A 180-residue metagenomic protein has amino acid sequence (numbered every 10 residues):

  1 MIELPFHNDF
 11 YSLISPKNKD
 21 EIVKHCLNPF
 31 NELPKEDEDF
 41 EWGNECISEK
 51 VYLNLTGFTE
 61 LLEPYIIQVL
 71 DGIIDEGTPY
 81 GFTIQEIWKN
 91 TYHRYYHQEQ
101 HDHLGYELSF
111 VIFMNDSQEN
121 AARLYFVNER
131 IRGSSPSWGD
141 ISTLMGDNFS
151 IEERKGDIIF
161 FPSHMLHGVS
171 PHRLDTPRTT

Functional and structural regions predicted by a protein language model:
M1-Y80, W88, Y95-Q98, R123: Non-heme Fe(II)/2-oxoglutarate
I2-E3, H101, R173-L174: A general structural signal for short secondary-structure junctions and capping/turn motifs
L27, N115, L174: Residue-level marker of positions within ordered structural domains that often coincide with functionally constrained
F82, H103-G105, D175-T176: Short coil/turn motifs at beta-sheet boundaries
E86-F160, S170: Catalytic core of non-heme Fe(II) oxygenases with the double-stranded beta-helix
S109-I112, D175-T180: A short hydrophobic beta-strand segment most commonly corresponding to one strand of the jelly-roll/cupin
H167: Glycine-rich nucleotide phosphate-binding loop and flanking beta-alpha elements of Rossmann-like dinucleotide-binding
